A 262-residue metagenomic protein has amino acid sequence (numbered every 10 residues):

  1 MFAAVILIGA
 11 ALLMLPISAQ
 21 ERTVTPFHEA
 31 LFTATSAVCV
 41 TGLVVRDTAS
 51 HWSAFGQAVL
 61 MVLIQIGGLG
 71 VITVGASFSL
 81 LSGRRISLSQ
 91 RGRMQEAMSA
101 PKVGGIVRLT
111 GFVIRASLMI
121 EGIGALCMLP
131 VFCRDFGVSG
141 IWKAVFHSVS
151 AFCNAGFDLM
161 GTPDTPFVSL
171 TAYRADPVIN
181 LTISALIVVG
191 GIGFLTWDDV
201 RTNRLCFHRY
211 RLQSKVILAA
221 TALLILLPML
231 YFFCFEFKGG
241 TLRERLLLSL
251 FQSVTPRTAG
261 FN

Functional and structural regions predicted by a protein language model:
M1-N262: Membrane-proximal intracellular helices of multi-pass ion channels
